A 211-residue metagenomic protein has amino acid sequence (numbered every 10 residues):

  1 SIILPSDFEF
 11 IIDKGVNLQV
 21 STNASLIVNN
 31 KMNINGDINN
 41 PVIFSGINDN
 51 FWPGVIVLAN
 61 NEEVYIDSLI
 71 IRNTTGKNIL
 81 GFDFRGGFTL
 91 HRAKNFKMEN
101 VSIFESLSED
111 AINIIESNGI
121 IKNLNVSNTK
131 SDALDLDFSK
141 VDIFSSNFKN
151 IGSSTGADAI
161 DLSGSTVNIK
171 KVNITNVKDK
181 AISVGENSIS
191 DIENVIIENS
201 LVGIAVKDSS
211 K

Functional and structural regions predicted by a protein language model:
S1-K211: Beta-strand/loop edge motif enriched in small/polar residues
